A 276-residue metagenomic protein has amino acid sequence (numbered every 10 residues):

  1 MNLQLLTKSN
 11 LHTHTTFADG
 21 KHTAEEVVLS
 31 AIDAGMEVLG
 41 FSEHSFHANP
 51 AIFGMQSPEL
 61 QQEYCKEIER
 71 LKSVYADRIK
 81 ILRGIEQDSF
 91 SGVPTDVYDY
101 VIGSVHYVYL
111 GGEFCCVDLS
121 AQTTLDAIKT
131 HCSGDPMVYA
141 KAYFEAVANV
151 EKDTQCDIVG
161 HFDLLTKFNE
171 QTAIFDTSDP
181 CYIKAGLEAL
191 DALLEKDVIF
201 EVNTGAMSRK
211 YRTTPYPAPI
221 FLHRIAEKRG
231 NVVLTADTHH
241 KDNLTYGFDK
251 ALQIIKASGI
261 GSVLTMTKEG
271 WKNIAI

Functional and structural regions predicted by a protein language model:
M1-S89, T166-P180, V233, H239-Y246 (+3 more regions): An N-terminally biased module of ancient metal coordination in phosphate/nucleic-acid-related enzymes
L6-N10, V38-G40, K80-L82, D99-I102 (+4 more regions): Structural preference for beta-strand elements that scaffold enzyme active sites
H12, A31, V101, H161 (+3 more regions): Conserved, mostly hydrophobic/aromatic
A34, D153-T154, K228, S258: Structural motif
E59-E195: Extended substrate/RNA-proximal surfaces in nucleic-acid metabolism proteins
F90-D96, Q171-A173, Y211-R224, F248: Distinct, well-ordered alpha-helical segments
V97-Y100, F221-V232, D249-T265: Structural recognition of alpha->loop->beta junctions
C181-L244, G261: Active-site-adjacent C-terminal substructures of enzyme catalytic domains
